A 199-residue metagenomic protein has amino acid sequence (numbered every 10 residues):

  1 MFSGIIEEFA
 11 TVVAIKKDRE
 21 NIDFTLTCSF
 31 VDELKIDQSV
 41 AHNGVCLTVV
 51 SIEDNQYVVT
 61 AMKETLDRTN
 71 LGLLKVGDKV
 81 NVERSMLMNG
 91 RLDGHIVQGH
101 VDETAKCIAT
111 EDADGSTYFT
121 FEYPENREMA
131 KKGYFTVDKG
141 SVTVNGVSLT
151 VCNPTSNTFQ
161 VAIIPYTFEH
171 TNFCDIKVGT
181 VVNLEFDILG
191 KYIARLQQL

Functional and structural regions predicted by a protein language model:
M1-L199: Conserved loop->alpha-helix
